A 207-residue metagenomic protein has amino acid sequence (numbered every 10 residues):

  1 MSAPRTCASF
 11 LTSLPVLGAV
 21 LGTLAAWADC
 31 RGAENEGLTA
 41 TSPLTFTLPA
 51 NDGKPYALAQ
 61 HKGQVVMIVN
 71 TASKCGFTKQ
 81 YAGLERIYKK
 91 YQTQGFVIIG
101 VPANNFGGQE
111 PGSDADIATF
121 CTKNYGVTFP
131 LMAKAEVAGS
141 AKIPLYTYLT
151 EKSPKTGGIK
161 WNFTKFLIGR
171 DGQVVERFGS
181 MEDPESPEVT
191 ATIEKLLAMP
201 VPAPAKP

Functional and structural regions predicted by a protein language model:
M1-F10: N-terminal secretory signal peptides that target proteins for export/translocation
T12-A26: Bacterial N-terminal signal peptides
D29-A59, P144: N-terminal "domain-start" segment that seeds a small globular fold
H61-V65: Proline/glycine-enriched tight loop/beta-turn segments at coil->beta junctions that connect or precede beta-strands
N70-K74: Amphipathic alpha-helical repeat scaffolds
F77-K142: Structural microenvironment flanking redox-active thiols in thiol-disulfide oxidoreductases
P144-P207: Thiol-/selenol-based redox modules, centered on thioredoxin-like and closely related oxidoreductase domains
